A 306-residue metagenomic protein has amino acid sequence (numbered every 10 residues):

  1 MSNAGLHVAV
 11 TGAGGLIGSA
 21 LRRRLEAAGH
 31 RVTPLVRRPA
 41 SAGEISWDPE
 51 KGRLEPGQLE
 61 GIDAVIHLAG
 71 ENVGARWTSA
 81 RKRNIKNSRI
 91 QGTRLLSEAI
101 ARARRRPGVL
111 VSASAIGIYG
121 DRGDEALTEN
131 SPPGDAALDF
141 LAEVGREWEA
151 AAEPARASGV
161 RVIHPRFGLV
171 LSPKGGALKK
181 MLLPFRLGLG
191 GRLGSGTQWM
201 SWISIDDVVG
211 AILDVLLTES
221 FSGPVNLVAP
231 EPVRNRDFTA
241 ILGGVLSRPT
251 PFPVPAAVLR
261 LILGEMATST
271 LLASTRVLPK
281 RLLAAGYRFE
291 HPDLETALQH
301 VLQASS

Functional and structural regions predicted by a protein language model:
S2, L6, S269-S306: C-terminal amphipathic/interface module of NAD(P)-dependent oxidoreductases and related NAD-binding regulators
L6-A28: N-terminal Rossmann NAD(P)H-binding glycine-rich loop of SDR-like oxidoreductase domains
S41-G92: NAD(P)H-binding glycine-rich loop region in Rossmannoid oxidoreductase-like domains and their noncatalytic homologs
R94-L138: Conserved Rossmann-fold NAD(P)-dependent oxidoreductase catalytic core, especially the SDR/UDP-sugar
S114, A150-P173: Conserved beta-loop-beta element that borders a ligand/cofactor-binding pocket
R146, S158-V160, L171-K180, V215-V225: Glycine/proline-rich active-site loop of Rossmann-fold NAD(P)-dependent oxidoreductases
L182-G190, Q198-P232: Alpha-helical substrate-binding/gating segment
V215-E265, Q299-S306: Mid/C-terminal beta-alpha module of Rossmann-like enzyme folds, strongest in SDR-family dehydrogenases/epimerases
